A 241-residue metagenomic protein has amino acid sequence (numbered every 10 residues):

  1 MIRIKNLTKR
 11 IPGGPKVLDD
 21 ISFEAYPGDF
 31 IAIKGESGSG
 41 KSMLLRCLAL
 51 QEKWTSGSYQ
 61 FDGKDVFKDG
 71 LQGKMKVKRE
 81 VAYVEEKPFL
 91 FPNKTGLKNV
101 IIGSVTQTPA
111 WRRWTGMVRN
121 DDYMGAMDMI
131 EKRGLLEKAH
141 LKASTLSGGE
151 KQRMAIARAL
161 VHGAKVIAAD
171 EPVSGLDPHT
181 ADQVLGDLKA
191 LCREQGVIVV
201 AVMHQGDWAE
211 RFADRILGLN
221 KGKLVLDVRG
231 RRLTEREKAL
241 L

Functional and structural regions predicted by a protein language model:
K34-E36: The feature captures the beta-strand-to-loop junction immediately N-terminal to the Walker
A49: Helix-to-loop junction immediately C-terminal to a conserved catalytic motif
G57-K68: Conserved ABC transporter NBD signature motif
V66-A82, R119: ABC ATPase NBD coupling module
K142-L146, E150: Conserved ABC ATPase signature
I167-D170: Catalytic Walker B motif of ABC-type/P-loop ATPase nucleotide-binding domains
M203-H204: H-loop/switch region of ABC-family ATPase nucleotide-binding domains
